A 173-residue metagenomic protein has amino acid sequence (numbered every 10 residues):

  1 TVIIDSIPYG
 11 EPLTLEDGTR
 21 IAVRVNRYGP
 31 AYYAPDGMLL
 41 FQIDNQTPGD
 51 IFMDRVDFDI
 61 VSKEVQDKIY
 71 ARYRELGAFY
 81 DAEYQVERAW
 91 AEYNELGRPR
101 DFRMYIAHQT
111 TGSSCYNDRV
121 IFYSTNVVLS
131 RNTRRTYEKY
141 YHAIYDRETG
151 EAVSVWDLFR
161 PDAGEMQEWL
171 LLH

Functional and structural regions predicted by a protein language model:
T1-H173: Compositionally biased intrinsically disordered regions enriched in Thr/Gly
